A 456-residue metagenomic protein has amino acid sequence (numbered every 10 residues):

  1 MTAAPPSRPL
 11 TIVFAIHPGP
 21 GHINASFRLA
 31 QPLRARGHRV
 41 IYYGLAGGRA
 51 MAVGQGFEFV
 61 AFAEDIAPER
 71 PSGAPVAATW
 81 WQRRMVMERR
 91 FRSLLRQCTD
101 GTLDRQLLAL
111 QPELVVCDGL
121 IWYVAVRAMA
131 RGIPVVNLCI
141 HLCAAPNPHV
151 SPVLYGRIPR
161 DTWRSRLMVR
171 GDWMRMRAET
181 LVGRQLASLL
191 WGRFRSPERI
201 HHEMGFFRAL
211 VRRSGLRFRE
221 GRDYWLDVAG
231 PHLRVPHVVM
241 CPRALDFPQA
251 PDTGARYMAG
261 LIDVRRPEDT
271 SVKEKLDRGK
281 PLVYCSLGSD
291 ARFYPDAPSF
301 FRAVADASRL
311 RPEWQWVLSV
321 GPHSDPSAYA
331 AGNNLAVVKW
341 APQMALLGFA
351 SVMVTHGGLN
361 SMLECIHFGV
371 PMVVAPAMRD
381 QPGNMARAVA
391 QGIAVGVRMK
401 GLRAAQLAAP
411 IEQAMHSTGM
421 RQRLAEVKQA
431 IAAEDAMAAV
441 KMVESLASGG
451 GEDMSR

Functional and structural regions predicted by a protein language model:
T2-R8, A404-R456: C-terminal amphipathic helix plus adjacent low-complexity, charged tail appended to glycosyltransferase catalytic
A30, V115-D118, N334, V338-R387: A donor-sugar binding/catalytic signature common to diverse glycosyltransferases and related nucleotide-sugar
I41-V86: Conserved nucleotide-sugar phosphate-binding/catalytic loop shared by glycosyltransferases and other
G73-V124, E179-A229: Conserved nucleotide-sugar donor-binding subdomain of glycosyltransferases
L94-E179, H232-L233, H237, R243-D246: Conserved nucleotide-sugar donor-interacting segment of glycosyltransferase catalytic cores, predominantly GT-B
L190-L282, H323: A nucleotide-sugar donor-handling region in carbohydrate enzymes
C285-L287, F301-A336: Catalytic donor nucleotide-activated moiety binding site of glycosyltransferases and closely related
R379-P410, Q422, A438: Change "using UDP/GDP/dTDP sugars" to "using nucleotide sugars
